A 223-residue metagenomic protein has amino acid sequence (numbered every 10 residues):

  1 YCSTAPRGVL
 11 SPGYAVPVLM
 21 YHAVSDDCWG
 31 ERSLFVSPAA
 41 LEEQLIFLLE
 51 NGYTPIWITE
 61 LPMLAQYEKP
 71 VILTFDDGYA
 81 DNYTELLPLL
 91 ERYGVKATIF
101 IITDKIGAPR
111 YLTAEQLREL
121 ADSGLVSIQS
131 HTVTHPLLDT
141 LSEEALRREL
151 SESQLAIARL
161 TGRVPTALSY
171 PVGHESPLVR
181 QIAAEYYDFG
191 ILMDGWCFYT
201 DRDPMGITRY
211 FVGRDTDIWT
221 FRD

Functional and structural regions predicted by a protein language model:
Y1-T74, Y79-D81, E119, S123 (+1 more regions): C-terminal active-site subregion of NodB/CE4 polysaccharide deacetylases
L19, I128-H135: Histidine-centered catalytic micro-motifs
L49-E50, L87-V95, L112-S130, A183-A184 (+1 more regions): Acidic (Asp/Glu)-rich catalytic clusters
I72, T98-F100, S127-Q129, A167: A structural signal for isolated positions on well-ordered beta-strands in alpha/beta enzyme cores
F75-Y111, H135, T140-E143: N-terminal/domain-start segments enriched in small and hydrophobic, helix-friendly residues, covering either
F100-I102, H131, M193: Generic beta-sheet signal
